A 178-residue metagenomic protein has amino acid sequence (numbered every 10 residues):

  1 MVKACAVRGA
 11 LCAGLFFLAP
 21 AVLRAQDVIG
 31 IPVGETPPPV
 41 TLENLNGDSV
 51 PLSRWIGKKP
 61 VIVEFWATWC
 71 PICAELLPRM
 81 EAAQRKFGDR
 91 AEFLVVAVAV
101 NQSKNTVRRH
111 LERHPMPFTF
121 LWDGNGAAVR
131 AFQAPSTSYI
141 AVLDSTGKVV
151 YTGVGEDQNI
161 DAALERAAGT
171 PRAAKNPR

Functional and structural regions predicted by a protein language model:
M1-L11: Bacterial N-terminal signal peptides that target proteins for export
G9-P20: Bacterial N-terminal signal peptides
V22-P39, G57: N-proximal helix/coil linker or "cap" segments that precede and/or mark the start of modular domains
V40-P60: A short beta-strand-turn-helix
K59-V61, W66-W69, S136: Short pre-active-site segment immediately N-terminal to redox-active cysteine/selenocysteine motifs in thiol-based
A74-H114, G124-A131: Structural microenvironment flanking redox-active thiols in thiol-disulfide oxidoreductases
E112-P117, G124-R166: Thiol/disulfide oxidoreductase modules built on the thioredoxin-like
T170-R178: Non-globular targeting/processing and membrane-anchoring segments
